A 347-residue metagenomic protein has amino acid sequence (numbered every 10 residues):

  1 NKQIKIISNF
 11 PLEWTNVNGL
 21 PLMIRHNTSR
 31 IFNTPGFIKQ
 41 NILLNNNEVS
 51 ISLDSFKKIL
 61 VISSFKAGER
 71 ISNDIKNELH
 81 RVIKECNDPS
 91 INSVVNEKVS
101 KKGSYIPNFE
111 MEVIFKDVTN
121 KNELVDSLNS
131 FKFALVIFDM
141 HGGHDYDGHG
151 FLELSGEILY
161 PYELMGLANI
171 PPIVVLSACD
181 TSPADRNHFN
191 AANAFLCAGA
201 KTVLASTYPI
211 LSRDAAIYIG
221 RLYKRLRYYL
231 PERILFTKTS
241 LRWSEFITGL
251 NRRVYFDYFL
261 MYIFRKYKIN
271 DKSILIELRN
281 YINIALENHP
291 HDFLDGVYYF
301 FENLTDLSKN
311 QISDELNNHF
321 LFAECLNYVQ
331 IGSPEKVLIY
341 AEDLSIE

Functional and structural regions predicted by a protein language model:
N1-S50: Charged, well-ordered internal alpha-helical segments
I4, K58-L60, V174: Conserved hydrophobic helix-helix packing surfaces used for dimerization/oligomerization
I7-W14, A67-G68, G143, S182 (+1 more regions): Gly/Ser/Thr-rich loops at beta-strand to alpha-helix junctions that form or flank small-molecule/cofactor-binding
S8-L12, I42-A134: A domain-level signal for caspase-like cysteine endopeptidase catalytic cores and their zymogen-processing architecture
P11-L22, R70-D74, D147-H149, D185-H188 (+1 more regions): A short acidic (Asp/Glu
P21-S29, D74-E85, I217-R225: Amphipathic alpha-helical scaffolding segments
F32-S55, L135-P231: Catalytic cores of nucleophile-dependent amide-cleaving enzymes
P172-E347: Active-site-proximal C-terminal subdomain of hydrolase catalytic domains
